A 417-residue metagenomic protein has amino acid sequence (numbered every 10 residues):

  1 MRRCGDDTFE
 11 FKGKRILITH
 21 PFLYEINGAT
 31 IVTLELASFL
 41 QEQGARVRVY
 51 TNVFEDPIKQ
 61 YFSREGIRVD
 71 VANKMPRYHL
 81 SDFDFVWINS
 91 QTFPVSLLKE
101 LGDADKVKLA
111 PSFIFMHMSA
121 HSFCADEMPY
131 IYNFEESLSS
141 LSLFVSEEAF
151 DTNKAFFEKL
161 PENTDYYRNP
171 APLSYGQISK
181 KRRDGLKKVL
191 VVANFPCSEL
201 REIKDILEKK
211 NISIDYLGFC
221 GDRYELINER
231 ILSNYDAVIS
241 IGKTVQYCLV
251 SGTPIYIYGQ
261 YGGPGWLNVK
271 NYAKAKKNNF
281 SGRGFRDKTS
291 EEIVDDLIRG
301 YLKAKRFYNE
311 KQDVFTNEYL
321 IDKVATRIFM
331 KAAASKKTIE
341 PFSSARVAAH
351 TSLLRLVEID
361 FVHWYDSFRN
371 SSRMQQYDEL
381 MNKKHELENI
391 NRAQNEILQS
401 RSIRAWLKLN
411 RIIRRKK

Functional and structural regions predicted by a protein language model:
H20-V32, C197-S198: A short, glycine/small-residue-rich beta-strand->loop->alpha-helix junction that serves as a flexible
G28, K181-R182, R283-R355: A charged, aromatic-enriched C-terminal amphipathic alpha-helix characteristic of glycosyltransferases across folds
I88-P94, H117: Short His-centered aromatic/hydrophobic patch
M118-E135, L173, D222-L226: Nucleotide-sugar donor phosphate/pyrophosphate-binding loop at the beta->alpha transition of glycosyltransferases
C124-Y132, S137-E162: A short, active-site helix/loop in glycosyltransferases that binds the activated sugar's phosphate group
D151-A155, Y166-E225: Conserved catalytic-core segment of nucleotide-activated headgroup transferases in glycan assembly
T244-Y308: Catalytic binding pocket for nucleotide-activated donors in carbohydrate/polymer assembly enzymes
F342-K417: Boundary detector for helix-to-coil junctions that initiate low-complexity/charged tails
